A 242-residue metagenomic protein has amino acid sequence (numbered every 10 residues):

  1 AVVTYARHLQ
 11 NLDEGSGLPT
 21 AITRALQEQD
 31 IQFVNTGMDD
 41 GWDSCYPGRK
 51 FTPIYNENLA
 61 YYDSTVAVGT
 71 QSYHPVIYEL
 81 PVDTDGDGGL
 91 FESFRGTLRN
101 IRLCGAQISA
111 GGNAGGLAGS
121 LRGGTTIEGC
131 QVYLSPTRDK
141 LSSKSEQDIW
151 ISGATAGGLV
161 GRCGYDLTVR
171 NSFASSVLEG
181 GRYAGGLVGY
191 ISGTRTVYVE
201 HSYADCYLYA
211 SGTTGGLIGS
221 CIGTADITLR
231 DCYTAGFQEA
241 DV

Functional and structural regions predicted by a protein language model:
A1-V242: Surface-exposed repetitive/solenoidal architectures
